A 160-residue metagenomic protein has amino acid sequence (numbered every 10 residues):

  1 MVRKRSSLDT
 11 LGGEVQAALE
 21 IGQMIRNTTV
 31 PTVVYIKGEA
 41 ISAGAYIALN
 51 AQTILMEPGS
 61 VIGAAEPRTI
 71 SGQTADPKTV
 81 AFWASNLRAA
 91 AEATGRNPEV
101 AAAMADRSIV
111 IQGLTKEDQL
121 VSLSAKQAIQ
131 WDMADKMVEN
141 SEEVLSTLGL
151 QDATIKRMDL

Functional and structural regions predicted by a protein language model:
M1-L160: Soluble extramembrane regions of membrane proteins in the secretory/endomembrane system
